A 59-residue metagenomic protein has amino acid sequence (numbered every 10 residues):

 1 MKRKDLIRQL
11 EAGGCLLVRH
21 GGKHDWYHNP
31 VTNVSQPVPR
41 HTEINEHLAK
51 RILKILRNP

Functional and structural regions predicted by a protein language model:
M1-G14: Polyanion-binding surface elements
K2-R3, R19, R40, R51: Basic side chains
G13, P30-P59: C-terminal structural segments of small proteins and small subunits
G13-V31: Major-groove DNA-recognition helix of helix-turn-helix-type DNA-binding domains
